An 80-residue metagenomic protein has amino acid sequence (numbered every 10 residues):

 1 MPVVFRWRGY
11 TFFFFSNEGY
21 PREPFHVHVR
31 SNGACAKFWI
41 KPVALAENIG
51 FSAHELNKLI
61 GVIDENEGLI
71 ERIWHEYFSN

Functional and structural regions predicted by a protein language model:
M1-T11: Negatively charged, low-complexity tracts enriched in Asp/Glu with abundant Ser/Thr
V4, L45-E47, N66: Generic preference for hydrophobic/aromatic residues in regular secondary structure cores
R6-R8, R22, R30, R72: Arginine residue identity/basic-tract feature
T11-F15, N32, I49, G68-L69 (+1 more regions): Solvent-exposed interaction patches of small proteins and small membrane subunits
F15-A53: A short, structured beta-strand/loop element
A53-N80: C-terminal structural segments of small proteins and small subunits
